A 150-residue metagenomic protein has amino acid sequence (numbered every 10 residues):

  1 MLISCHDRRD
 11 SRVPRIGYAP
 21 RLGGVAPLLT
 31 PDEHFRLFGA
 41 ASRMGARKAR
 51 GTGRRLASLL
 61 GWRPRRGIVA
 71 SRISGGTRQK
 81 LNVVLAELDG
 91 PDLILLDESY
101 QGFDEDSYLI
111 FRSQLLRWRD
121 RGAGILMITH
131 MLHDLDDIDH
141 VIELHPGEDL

Functional and structural regions predicted by a protein language model:
R15-G23: ABC nucleotide-binding domain signature
L22, L28-S42: Q-loop/switch helix immediately C-terminal to the Walker
R36, K48-R65: Conserved ABC ATPase "signature" region
V69-G76: Conserved ABC ATPase signature
I94-E98: Catalytic Walker B motif of ABC-type/P-loop ATPase nucleotide-binding domains
E105-S107: Helix N-cap at the start of a conserved alpha-helix in ABC-type nucleotide-binding domains
I128-H130: H-loop/switch region of ABC-family ATPase nucleotide-binding domains
